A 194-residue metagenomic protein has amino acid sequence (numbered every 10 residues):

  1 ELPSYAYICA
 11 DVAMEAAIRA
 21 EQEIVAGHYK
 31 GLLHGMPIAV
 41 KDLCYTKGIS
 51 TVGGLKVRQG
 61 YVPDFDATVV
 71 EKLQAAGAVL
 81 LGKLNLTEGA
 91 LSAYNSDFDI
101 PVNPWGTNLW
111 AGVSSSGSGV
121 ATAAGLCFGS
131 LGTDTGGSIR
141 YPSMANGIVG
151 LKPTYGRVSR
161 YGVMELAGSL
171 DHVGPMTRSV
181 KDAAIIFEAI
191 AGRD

Functional and structural regions predicted by a protein language model:
E1-V12: An N-terminal boundary/leader segment
D11-E21, G77-A78: Long amphipathic alpha-helix in the N-terminal Rossmann-like dinucleotide-binding domain of NAD(P)-dependent
E15, K72, R140, D182-I185: Short, solvent-exposed alpha-helical surface patches in well-structured domains
A20-P37, D182: Immediate post-signal peptide segment of exported/extracytoplasmic ligand-binding proteins
E23, G27, A76, A124-G125 (+1 more regions): Generic structural signal for alpha-helix termini and adjacent loop/cap motifs
L33-V173: Short glycine/serine-rich loop/turn segments
P175-R178: C-terminal subregion of chymotrypsin/trypsin-like serine protease catalytic domains
V180-D194: Acidic-enriched catalytic cores of C-N bond-cleaving enzymes acting on peptides and small amides
